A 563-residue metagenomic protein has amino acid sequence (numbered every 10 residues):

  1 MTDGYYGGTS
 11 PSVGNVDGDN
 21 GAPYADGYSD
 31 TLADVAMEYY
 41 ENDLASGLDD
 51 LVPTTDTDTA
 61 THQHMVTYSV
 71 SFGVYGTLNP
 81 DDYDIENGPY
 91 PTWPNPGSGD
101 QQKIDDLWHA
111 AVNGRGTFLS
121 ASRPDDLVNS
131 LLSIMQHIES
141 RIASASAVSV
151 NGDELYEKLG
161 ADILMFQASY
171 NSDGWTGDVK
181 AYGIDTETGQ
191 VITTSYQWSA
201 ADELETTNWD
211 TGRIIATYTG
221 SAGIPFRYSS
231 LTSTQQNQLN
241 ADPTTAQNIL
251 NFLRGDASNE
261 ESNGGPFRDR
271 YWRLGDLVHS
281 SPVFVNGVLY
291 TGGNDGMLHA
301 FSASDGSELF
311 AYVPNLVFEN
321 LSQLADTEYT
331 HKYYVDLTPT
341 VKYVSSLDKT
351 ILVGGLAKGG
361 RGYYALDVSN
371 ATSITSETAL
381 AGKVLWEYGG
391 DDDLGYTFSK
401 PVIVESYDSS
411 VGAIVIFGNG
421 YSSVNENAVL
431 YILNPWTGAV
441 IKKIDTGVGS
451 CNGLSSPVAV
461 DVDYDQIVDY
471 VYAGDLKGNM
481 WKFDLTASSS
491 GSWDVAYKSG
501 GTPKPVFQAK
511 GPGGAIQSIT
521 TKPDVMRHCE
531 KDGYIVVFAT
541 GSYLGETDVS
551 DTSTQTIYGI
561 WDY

Functional and structural regions predicted by a protein language model:
M1-Y563: A fold-level detector for beta-propeller and closely related beta-sheet-rich head/sensor domains
